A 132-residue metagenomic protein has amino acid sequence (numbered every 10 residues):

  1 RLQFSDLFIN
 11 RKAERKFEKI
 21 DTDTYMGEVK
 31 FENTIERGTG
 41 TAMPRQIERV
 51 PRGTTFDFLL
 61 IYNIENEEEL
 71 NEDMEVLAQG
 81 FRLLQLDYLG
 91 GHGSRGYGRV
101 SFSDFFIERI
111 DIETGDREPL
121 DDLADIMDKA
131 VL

Functional and structural regions predicted by a protein language model:
R1-L132: Small/polar/charged residue-enriched interaction surfaces, especially the RNA/DNA-contacting tracks of RNP/CRISPR
